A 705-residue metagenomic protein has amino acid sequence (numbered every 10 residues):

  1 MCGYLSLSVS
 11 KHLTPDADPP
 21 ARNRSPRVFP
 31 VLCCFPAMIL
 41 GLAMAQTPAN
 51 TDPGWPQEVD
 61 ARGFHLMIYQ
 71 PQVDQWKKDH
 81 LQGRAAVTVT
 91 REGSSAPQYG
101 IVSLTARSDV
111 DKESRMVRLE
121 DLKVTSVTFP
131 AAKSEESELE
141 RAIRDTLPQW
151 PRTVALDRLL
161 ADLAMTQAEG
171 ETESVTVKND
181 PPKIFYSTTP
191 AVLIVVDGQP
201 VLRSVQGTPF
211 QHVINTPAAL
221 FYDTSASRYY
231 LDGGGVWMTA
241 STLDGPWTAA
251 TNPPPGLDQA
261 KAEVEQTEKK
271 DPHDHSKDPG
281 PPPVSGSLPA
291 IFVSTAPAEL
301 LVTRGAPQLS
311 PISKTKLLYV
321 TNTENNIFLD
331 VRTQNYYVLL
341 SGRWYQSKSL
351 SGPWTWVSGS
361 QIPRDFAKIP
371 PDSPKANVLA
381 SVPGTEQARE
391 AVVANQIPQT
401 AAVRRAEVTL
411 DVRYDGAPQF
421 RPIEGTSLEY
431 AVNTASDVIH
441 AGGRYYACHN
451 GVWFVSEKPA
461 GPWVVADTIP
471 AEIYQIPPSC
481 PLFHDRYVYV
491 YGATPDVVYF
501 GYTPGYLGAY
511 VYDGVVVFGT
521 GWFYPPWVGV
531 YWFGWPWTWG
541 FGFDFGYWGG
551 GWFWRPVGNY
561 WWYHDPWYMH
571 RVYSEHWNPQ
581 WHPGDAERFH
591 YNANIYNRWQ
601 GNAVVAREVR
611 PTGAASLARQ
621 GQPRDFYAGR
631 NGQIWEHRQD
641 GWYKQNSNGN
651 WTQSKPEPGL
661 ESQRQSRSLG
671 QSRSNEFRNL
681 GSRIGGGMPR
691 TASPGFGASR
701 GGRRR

Functional and structural regions predicted by a protein language model:
M1-S25: N-terminal secretory signal peptides that target proteins for export/translocation
P30-G41: Bacterial N-terminal signal peptides
A43-A45, A49: Boundary at the C-terminal end of the N-terminal hydrophobic targeting segment
E58-R62, V73, K77-L81, G93-I214 (+6 more regions): Post-signal-peptide, soluble extracytosolic/periplasmic N-terminal scaffold domains of envelope/secretory systems
A86-T88, I101-V102: Gly/Lys-enriched N-terminal cap/neck module of very large, oligomeric protein machines
Q211-G234, M238, L317-Y345, L428-F454: Short, low-complexity cationic-aromatic patches
Y230-D258, Y337-A367, H449-N450, F454-Q475: Extended intrinsically disordered, low-complexity coil regions enriched in Ser, Thr, Gly, Ala and often Pro
Q259, K269-V293, R364-R444, C448-R705: Low-complexity, repeat-rich tail regions
